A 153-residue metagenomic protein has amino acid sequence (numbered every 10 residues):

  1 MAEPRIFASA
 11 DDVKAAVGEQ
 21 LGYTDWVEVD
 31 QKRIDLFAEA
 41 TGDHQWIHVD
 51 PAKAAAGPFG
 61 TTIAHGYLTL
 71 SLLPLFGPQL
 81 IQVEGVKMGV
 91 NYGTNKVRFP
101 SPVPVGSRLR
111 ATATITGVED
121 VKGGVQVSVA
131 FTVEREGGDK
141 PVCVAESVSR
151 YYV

Functional and structural regions predicted by a protein language model:
M1-A15, P102-V153: HotDog/MaoC-like acyl-thioester-processing domains
A2-A64, I81: Catalytic strand-loop segment that frames the active site of acyl-thioester-processing enzymes
E19, Y23-D25, R33, D43 (+3 more regions): A generic structural signal for short beta-strands and their flanking turns/coil linkers
G22, W26-E28, R98, P104 (+1 more regions): Generic structural detector for well-ordered beta-strands
D35-A38, L70-P74: Predominant activation on well-ordered alpha-helical scaffold segments within soluble catalytic domains
A55-A64, S71-T112: Hydrophobic beta-strand-centered segment that forms part of the acyl-chain substrate-binding groove
G66-L68, V142: An amphipathic alpha-helix/helix-turn recognition signal
